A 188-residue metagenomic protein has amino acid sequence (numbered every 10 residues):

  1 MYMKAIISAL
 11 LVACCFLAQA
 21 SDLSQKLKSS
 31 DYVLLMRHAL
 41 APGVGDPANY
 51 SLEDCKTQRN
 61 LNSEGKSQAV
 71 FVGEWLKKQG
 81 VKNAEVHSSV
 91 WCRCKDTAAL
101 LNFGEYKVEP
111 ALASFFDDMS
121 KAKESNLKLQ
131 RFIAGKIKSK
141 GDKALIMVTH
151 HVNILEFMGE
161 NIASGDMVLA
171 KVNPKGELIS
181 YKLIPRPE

Functional and structural regions predicted by a protein language model:
M1-M3: N-terminal secretory signal peptides that target proteins for export/translocation
A5-C15: Sec-dependent N-terminal signal peptides
F16-A20: Sec/Tat signal peptide C-region and signal peptidase I cleavage site
S21-P110, F115-M119, E124, E160-E188: Active-site-proximal alpha-helix that buttresses catalytic centers in soluble enzyme cores
D31-V33, K143-T149: Generic beta-sheet signal
S88-W91, V148-V152: Short, well-ordered beta-to-alpha junction loops that form the rim of enzyme active sites and present histidine/acidic
